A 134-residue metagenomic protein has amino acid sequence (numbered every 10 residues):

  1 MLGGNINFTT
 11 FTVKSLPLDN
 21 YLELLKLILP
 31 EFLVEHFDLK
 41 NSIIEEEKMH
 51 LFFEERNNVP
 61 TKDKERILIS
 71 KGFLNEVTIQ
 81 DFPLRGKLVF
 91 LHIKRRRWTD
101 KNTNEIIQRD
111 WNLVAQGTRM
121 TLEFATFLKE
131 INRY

Functional and structural regions predicted by a protein language model:
M1-L27, F32: Intrinsically disordered, low-complexity and often Lys/Arg-enriched segments
M1-T10, K62, T78-Y134: Short, positively charged, Gly/Tyr-enriched micro-motifs that form contact patches at catalytic or ligand/partner
K26-P30, K71-T78: Solvent-exposed beta-strand/loop surfaces of large extracellular or lumenal domains
F32-H36, Y134: Short secondary-structure junctions and interdomain/linker hinges
V34, K40-M49, N75-V89: Short Cys/His-rich Zn2+-coordinating modules
H50-E54: Extracellular pro-sequences of secreted precursors
N57-I69: Basic nucleic-acid-binding interfaces
I67-K71, E105-Q108: Short functional micro-motifs and their immediate structural scaffolds
